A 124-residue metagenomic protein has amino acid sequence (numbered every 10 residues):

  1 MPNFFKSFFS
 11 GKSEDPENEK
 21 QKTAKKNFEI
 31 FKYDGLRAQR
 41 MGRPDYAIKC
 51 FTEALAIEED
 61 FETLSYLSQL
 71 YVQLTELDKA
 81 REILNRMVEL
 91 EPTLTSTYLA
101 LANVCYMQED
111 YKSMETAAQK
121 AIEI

Functional and structural regions predicted by a protein language model:
M1-K26, R40-G42: Long, contiguous interaction/recruitment modules in multidomain scaffold/adaptor proteins
Q21-D60, Y66-Q73: Alpha-helical segment of the N-proximal tetratricopeptide repeat
L55-A56, N85-E89, Q119-E123: Conserved structural position within tetratricopeptide repeats
T63-L64, T97: TPR alpha-solenoid repeat register
V72-Q73, N103-M107, K112-M114, Q119-E123: Extended amphipathic alpha-helical coiled-coil/heptad-repeat regions
